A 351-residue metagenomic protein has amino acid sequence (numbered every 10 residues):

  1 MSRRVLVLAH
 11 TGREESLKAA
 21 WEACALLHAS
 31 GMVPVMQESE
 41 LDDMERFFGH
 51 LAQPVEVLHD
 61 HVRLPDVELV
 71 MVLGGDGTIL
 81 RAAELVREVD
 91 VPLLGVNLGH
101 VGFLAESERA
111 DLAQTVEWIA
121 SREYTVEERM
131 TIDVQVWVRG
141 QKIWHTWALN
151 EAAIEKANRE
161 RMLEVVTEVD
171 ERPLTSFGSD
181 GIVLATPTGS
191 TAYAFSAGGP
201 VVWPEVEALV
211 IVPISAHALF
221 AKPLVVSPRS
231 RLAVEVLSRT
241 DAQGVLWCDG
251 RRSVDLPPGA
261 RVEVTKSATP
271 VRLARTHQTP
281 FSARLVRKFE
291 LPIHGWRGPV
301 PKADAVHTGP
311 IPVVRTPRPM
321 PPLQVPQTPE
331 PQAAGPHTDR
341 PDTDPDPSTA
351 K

Functional and structural regions predicted by a protein language model:
M1-L69, A110-T125, V136-T146, D344-K351: ATP/NTP phosphate-donor binding region
V7, V72, L184: Redox-cofactor binding/interface segments in oxidoreductases and associated redox assembly factors
S16-L17, G77-A83, S190-S196: Short glycine/serine/threonine-rich phosphate/pyrophosphate-binding segments that cradle anionic phosphate groups
L85-G99, F103: Gly/Ser-rich helix-loop-strand patches that form or flank binding pockets for ribonucleotide-derived cofactors
H100-D180: Catalytic core of DAGKc-family lipid kinases
E128-I132, A148-N150, R161-V165, D180-I182 (+5 more regions): A generic structural signal for short beta-strands and their flanking turns/coil linkers
I154, D170-P173, A221-K351: ATP/nucleoside-binding phosphotransfer catalytic cores, i.e., glycine-rich phosphate-binding loops
M162, R172-F220: Gly/Ser/Thr-rich active-site loops/lids in small-molecule metabolic enzymes that frequently grip phosphoryl groups
